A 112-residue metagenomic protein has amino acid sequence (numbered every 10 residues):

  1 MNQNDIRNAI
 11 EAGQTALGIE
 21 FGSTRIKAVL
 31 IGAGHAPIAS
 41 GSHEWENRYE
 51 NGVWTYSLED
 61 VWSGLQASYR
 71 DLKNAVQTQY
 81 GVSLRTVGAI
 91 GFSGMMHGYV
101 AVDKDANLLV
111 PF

Functional and structural regions predicted by a protein language model:
M1-P111: N-terminal glycine/serine-rich phosphate-binding loop of ATP-dependent small-molecule kinases, especially carbohydrate
